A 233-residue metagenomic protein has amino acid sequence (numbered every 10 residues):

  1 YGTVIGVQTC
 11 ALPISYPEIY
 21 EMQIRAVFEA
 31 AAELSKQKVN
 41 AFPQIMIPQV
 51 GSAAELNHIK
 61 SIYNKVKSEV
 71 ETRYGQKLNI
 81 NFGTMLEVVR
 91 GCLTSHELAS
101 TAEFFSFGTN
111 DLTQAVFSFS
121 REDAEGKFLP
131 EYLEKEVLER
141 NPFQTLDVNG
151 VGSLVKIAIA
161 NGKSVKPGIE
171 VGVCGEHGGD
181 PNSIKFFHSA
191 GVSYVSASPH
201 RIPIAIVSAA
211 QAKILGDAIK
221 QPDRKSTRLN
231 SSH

Functional and structural regions predicted by a protein language model:
Y1-C10, D223-K225, L229-H233: Single conserved hydrophobic/aromatic residue that forms the stacking wall/gate of nucleotide- or nucleobase-binding
A11-P222: Conserved alpha/beta-domain cores
